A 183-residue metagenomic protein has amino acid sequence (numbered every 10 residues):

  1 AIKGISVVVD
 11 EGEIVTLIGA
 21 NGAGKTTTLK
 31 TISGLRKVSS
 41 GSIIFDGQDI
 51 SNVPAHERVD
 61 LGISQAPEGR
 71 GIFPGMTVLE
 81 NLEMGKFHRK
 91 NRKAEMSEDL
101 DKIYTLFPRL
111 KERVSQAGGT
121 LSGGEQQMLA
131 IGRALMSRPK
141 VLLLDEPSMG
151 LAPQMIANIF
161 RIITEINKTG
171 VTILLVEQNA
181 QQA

Functional and structural regions predicted by a protein language model:
A1-A183: Glycine-rich phosphate-binding loops of nucleotide-dependent enzymes
